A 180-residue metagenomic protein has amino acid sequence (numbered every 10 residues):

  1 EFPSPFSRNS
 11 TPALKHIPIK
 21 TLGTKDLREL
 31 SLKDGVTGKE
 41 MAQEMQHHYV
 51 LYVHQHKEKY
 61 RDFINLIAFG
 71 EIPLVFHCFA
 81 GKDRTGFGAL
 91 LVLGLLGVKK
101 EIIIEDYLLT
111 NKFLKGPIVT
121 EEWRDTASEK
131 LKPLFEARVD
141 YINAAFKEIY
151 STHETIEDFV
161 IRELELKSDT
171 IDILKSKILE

Functional and structural regions predicted by a protein language model:
E1-V75, G88-E180: Cys-dependent protein tyrosine phosphatase-like superfamily
A80, R84-T85: Ser/Thr-glycine-rich phosphate-binding loops at phosphate-binding pockets of nucleotides, nucleotide cofactors
